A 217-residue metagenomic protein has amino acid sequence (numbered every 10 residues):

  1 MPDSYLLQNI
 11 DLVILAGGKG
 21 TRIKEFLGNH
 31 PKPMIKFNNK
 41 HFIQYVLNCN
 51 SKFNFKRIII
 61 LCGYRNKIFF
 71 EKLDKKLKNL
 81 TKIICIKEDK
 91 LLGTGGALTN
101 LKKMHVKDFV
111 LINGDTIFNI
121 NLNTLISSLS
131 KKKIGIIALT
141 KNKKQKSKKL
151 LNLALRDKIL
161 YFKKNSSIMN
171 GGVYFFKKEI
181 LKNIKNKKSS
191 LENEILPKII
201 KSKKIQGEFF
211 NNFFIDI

Functional and structural regions predicted by a protein language model:
P2-F69: N-terminal glycine-rich phosphate-binding loop and ensuing alpha1 helix
D11, K56-I58, K82, D108 (+2 more regions): Residues at the starts of beta-strands that form the adenosine-phosphate
L15, F37, L61, I86-E88 (+3 more regions): Generic beta-sheet signal
M34, I83-C85, G135, I205-G207 (+1 more regions): Conserved beta-strand scaffold positions in the cores of enzyme catalytic domains, especially in NTP/NDP-utilizing
Q44, G95, T99, E192: Glycine-rich phosphate-binding loop at the start of an alpha helix
K67-L150: Conserved beta-loop-beta/alpha segment of the NTase-like Rossmann-fold superfamily that binds/positions NTPs
F109-V110, I117, N123-S130, N142-Q145 (+1 more regions): Catalytic-core segments of class I nucleotidyltransferases/pyrophosphorylases that form NMP-activated intermediates
L153-D157: Extended acidic/charged loop-beta regions that coordinate divalent cations and stabilize anionic phosphate/carboxylate
